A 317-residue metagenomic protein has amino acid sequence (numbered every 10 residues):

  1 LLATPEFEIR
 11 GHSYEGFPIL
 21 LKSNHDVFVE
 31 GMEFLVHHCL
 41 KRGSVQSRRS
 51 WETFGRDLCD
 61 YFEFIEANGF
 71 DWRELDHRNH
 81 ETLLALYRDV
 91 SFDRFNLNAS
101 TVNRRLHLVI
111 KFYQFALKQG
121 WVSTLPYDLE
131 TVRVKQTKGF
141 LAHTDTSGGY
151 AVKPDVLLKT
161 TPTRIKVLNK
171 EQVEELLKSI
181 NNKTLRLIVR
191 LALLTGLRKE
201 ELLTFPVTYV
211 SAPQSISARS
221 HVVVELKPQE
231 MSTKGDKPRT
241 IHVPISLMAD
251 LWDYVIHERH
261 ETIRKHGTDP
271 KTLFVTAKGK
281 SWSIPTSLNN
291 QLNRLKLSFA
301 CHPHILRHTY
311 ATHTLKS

Functional and structural regions predicted by a protein language model:
L1-V36, L40-Q46, E52, C59: Basic/aromatic DNA-contact patch characteristic of tyrosine site-specific recombinases
E33-W51, R56-A142, E175: N-terminal core-binding DNA-recognition domain of tyrosine recombinases/integrases
Q119-V122, A192-A218: Short, charged phosphate-coordinating catalytic segments
V122-K170: Flexible interdomain linker/hinge and immediately adjacent N-terminus of the catalytic tyrosine-recombinase domain
K166-K199: Basic, Lys/Arg- and aromatic-enriched nucleic-acid-binding interface segment
T204-D250: Conserved tyrosine-mediated DNA breakage-rejoining catalytic core shared by Y-recombinases
S232-W252, D269-Q291, H302: C-terminal catalytic core of Y-nucleophile DNA break-rejoin enzymes
T286-S317: Short, basic (Lys/Arg/His-rich) helix/loop patches that form interaction surfaces in the mid-to-C-terminal regions
